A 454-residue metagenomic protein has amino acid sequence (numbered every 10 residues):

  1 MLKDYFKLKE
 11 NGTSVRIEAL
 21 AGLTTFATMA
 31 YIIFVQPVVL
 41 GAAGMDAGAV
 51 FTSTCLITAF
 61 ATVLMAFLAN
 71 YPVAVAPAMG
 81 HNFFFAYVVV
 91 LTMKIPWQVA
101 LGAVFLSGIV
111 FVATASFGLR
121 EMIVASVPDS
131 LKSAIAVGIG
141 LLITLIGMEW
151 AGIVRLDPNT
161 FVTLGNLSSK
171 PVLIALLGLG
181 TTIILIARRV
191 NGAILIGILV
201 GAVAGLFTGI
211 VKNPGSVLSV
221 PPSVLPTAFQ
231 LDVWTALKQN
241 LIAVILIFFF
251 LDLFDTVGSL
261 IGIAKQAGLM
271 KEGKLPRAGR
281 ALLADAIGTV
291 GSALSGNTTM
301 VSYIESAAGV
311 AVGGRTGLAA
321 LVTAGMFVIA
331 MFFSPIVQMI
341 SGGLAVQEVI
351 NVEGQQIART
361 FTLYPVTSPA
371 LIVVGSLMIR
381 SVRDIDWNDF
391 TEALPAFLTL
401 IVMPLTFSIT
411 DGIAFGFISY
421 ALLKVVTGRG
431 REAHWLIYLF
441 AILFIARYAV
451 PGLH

Functional and structural regions predicted by a protein language model:
M1-A49, V162-L164, I196-G279, E353-I357 (+1 more regions): Helix-loop-helix hairpins and the membrane-proximal interhelical loops of multi-pass alpha-helical transport proteins
M1-K7, A47-T54, A74-A86, A187-G197 (+5 more regions): Hydrophobic alpha-helical transmembrane segments
L2-Q36, I57-T58, A78-Y87, L91-A136 (+1 more regions): Helix-loop-helix junctions within the multi-pass membrane cores of secondary transporters/permeases
A43-V63: Loop-to-helix transition at the N-terminal end of transmembrane alpha-helices
T52, G102-F105, L246, L283 (+1 more regions): Internal alpha-helical transmembrane segments of multi-pass membrane proteins, especially GPCRs
A61-A74, I183-R189, F248-D255, D285-S295 (+3 more regions): Transmembrane alpha-helix interface/packing and boundary motifs in multi-pass membrane proteins, characterized by
P72, A202, L206, G313: Conserved, well-structured core segments that form the ligand-binding/active-site neighborhood of functional domains
M93-V203, F207, L321-H454: Membrane-embedded alpha-helical modules
